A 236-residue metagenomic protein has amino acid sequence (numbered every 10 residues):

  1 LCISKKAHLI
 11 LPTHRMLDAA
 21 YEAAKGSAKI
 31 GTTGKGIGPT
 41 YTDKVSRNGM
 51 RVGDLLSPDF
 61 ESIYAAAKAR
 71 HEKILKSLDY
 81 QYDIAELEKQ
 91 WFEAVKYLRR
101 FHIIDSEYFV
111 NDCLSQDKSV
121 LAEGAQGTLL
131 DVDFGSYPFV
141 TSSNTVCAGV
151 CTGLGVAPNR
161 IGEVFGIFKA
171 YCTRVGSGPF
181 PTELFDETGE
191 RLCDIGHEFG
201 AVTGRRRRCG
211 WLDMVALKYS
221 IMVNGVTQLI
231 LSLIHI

Functional and structural regions predicted by a protein language model:
L1-F109, V120: Internal alpha/beta core interface subdomains
P12-D18, V45-R47, D131-G135, V140-S142 (+1 more regions): Short acidic, glycine/serine/threonine-rich loops at helix termini
L56-F60, V132-F165: Gly/Ser/Thr-rich active-site loops/lids in small-molecule metabolic enzymes that frequently grip phosphoryl groups
F101-T145, L154: Acidic catalytic cores of enzymes that act on phosphate-bearing nucleotides/polynucleotides
L154-M214: A structural-propensity feature for long, helix-poor, extended segments
L217-V223: Short active-site loop/helix that positions an aromatic residue
I234-I236: Conserved small/polar residues in nucleotide/adenosyl-binding loops
